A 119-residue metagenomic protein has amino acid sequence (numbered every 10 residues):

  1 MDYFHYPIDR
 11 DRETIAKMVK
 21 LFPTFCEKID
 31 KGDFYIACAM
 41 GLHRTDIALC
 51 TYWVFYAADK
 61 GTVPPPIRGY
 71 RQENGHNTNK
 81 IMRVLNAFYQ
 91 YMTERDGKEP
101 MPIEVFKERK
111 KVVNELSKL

Functional and structural regions predicted by a protein language model:
M1, Y89-L119: Cytosolic catalytic domains that perform sulfur/thiol-centered chemistry
M1-I36, C50-A87: Cysteine-based protein phosphatase catalytic domain of the PTP/DSP
A39: P-loop (Walker A) phosphate-binding loop of NTP-binding proteins
L42-I47: Glycine-rich nucleophile elbow surrounding the catalytic serine of serine-hydrolase chemistry
